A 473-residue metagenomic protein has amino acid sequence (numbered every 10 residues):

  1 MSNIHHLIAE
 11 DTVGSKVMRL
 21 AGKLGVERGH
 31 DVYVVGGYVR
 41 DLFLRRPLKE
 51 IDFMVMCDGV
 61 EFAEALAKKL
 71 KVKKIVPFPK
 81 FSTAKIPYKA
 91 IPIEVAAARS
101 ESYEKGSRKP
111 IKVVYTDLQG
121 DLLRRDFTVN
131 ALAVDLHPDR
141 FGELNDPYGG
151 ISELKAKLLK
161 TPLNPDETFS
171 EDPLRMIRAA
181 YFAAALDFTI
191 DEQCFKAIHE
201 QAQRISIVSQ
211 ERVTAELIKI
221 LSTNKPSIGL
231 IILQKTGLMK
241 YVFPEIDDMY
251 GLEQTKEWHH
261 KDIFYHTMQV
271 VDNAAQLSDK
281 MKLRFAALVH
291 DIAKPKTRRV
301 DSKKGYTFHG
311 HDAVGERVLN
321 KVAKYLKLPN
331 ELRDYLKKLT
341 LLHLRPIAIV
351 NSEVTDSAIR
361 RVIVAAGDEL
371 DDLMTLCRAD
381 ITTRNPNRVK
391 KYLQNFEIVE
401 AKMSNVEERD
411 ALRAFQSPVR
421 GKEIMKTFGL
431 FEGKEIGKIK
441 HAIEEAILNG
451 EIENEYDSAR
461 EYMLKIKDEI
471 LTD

Functional and structural regions predicted by a protein language model:
M1-D473: Catalytic cores of the polymerase beta-like nucleotidyltransferase superfamily and closely associated nucleotide
